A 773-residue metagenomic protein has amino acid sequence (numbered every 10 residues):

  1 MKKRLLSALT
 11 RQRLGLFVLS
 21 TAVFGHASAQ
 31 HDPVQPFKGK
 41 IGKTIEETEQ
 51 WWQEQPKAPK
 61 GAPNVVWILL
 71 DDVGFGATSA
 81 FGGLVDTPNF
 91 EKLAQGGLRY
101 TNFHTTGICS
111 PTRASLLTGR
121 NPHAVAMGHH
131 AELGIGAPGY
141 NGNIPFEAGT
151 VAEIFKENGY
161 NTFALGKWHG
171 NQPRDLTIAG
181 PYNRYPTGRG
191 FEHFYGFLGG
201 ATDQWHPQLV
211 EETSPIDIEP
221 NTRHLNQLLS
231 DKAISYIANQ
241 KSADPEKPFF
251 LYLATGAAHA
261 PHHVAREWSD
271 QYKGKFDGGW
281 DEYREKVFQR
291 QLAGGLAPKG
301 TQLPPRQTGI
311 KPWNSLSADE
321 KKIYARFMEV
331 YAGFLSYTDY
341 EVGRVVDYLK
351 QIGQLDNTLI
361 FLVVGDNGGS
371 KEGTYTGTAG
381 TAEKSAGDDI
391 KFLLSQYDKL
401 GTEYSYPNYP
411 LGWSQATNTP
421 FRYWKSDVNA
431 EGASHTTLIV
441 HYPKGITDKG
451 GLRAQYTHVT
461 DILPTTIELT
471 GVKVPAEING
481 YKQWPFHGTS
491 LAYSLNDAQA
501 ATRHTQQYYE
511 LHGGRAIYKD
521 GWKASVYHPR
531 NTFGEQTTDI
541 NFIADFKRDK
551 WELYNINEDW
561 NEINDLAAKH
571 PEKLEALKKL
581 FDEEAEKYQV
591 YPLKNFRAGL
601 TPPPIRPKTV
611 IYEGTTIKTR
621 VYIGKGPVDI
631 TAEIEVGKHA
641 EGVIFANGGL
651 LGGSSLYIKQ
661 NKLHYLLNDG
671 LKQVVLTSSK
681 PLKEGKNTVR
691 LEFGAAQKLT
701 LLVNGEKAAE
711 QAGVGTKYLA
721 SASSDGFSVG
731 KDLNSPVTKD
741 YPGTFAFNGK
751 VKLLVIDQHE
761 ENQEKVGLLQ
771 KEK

Functional and structural regions predicted by a protein language model:
K2, A22, A27-K547, W551 (+3 more regions): Formylglycine-dependent sulfatase
K2-G15: Bacterial N-terminal signal peptides that target proteins for export
R13-G25: Bacterial N-terminal signal peptides
P122, V474, E558, N734 (+1 more regions): Acidic glycine-/aspartate-rich tracts in secreted/extracellular proteins
H206-E211, L553-Y554, Y665, L699-L701: Short polybasic amphipathic segments
Y527, F533-T538, N555-E558, H570-E584 (+2 more regions): C-terminal, active-site-flanking charged/polar segments
P592-L600: Substrate/cofactor-recognition hotspot
L600-K773: Extracellular glycan-associated modules
